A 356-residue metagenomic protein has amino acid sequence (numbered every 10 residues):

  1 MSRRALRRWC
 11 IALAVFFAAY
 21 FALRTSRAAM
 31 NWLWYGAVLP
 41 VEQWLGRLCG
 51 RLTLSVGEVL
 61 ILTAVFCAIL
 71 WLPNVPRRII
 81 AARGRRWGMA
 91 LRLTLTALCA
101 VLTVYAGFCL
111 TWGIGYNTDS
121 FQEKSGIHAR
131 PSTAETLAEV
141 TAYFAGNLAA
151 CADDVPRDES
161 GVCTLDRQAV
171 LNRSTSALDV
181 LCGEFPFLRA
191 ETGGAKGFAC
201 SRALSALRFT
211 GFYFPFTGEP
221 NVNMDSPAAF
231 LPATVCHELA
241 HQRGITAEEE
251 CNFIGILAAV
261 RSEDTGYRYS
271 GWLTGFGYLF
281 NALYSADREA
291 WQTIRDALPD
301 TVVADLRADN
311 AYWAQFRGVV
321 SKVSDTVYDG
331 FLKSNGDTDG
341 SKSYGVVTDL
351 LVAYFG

Functional and structural regions predicted by a protein language model:
M1-I11: N-terminal membrane topogenic signal
V15-R77: Membrane-embedded alpha-helical segments of integral membrane proteins
T53, L231-N252, I256-L257: Active-site recognition of the HExxH zinc-binding catalytic motif
A68-P73, G88-Q122: Transmembrane alpha-helices and immediately adjacent membrane-cytoplasm interface residues in multi-pass integral
G113-G183: Membrane-interface segments at or immediately adjacent to transmembrane helices that form the boundary between
L137-V140, F144, T246-W291: Post-HExxH zinc-binding segment in Zn-dependent metallohydrolases
P156-M224, A228: Auxiliary, metal-adjacent structural segments of Zn-dependent hydrolase domains
D300-G356: Pan-zinc metallopeptidase signature
